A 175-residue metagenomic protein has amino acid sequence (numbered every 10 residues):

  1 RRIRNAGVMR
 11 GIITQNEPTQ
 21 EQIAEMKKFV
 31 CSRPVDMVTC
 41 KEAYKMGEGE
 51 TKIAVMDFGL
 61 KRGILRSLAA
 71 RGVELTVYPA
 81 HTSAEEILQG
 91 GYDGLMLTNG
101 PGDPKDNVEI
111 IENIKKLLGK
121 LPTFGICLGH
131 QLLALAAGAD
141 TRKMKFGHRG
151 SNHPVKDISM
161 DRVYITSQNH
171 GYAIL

Functional and structural regions predicted by a protein language model:
R1-G90, P104: RNA-binding accessory domains that recognize and position tRNA/RNA substrates
R62, A173-L175: Active-site environment of divalent metal-dependent phosphoester hydrolases
G94, T98-A173: Cysteine-nucleophile active-site neighborhood
